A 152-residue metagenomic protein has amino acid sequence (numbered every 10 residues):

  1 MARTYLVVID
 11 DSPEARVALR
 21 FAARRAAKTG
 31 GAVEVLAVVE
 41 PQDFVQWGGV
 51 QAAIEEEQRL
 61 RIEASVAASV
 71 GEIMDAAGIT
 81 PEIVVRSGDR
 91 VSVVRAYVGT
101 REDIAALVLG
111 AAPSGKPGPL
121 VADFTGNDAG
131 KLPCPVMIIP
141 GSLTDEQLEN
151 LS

Functional and structural regions predicted by a protein language model:
A2-G49, K131-C134: Small/aliphatic-rich secondary-structure junction motif
A18, V45-G48, R95-A96, G118-L120 (+1 more regions): Short, well-ordered secondary-structure micro-motifs
A23, G71, A96, G126: Active-site phosphate/pyrophosphate- and oxyanion-stabilizing loops and adjacent acidic/basic residues in soluble
E34-L36, E82-R86, M137-I139: General small-molecule cofactor/ligand-binding pocket signal
A37-A64, E146-S152: Acidic, proline/glycine-rich short linear motifs
E55-L60, A64-E82: Helix-adjacent hinge/juxtasegments
D75-L107, S152: Structural beta-alpha unit
A106-L132, L143-L148: Glycine-rich, Arg-bearing micro-motifs that act as flexible, cationic patches
